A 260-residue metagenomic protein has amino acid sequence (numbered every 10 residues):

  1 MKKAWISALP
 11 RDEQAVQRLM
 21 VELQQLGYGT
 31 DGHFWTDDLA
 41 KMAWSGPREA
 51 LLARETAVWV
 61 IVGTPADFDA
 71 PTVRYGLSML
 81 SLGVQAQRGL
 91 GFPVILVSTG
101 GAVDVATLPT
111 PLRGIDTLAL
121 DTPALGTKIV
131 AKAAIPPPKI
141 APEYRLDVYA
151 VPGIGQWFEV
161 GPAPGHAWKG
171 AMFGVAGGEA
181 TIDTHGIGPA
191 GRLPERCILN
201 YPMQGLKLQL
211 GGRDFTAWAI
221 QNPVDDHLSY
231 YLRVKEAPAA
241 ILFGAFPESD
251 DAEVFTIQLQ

Functional and structural regions predicted by a protein language model:
M1-E13: A short, flexible N-terminal coil/short beta segment enriched in small residues
D12, V16-M20: Short, highly selective alpha-helical patches that border small-molecule cofactor pockets in redox/cofactor-processing
L19-G32: Short helix-loop-beta junction
W35-M79, A86: TIR-domain catalytic/interaction hotspot
D38, T64-A66, L90-D104: Short beta-alpha junction loops
Q85, G101-P136: Domain-level recognition of nuclease-like catalytic cores that cleave nucleotide substrates
T127-P223: Charge-rich interaction segments
Q209-Q260: Extended, charged low-complexity segments that frequently continue into or abut oligomerization scaffolds
